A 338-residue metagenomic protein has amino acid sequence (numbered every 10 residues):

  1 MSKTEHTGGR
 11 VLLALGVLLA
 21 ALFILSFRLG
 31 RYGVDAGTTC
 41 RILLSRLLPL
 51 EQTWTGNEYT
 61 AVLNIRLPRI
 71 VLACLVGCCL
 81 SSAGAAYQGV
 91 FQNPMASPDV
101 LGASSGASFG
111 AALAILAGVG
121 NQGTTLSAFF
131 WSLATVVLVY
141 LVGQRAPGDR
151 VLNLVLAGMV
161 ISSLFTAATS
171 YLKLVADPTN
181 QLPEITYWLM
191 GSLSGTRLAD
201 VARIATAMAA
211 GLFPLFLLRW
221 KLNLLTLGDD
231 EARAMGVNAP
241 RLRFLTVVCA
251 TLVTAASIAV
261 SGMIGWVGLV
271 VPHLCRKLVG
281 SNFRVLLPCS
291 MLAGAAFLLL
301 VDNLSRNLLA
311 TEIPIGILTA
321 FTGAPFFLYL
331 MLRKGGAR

Functional and structural regions predicted by a protein language model:
M1-R338: Alpha-helical transmembrane segments in inner-membrane proteins
